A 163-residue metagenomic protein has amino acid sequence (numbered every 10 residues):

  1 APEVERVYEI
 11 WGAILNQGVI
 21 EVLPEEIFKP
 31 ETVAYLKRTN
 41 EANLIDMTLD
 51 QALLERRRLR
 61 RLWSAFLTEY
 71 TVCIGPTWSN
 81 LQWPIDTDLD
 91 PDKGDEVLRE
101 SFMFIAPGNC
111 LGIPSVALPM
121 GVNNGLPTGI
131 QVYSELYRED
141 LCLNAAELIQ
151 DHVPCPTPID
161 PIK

Functional and structural regions predicted by a protein language model:
A1-I10, N43-I45: Gly/Ser-rich, acidic/histidine-flanked active-site/gating loops
G12-R61, P114-P127: Short helix-loop capping/hinge segments that flank enzyme active sites or metal/cofactor-binding pockets
D50, N109-K163: Structural helix-boundary/capping segments
L62, D95-L118: Small-aliphatic-rich amphipathic alpha-helix that forms the alpha element of a beta-alpha
Y70: An anion/phosphate-binding loop that grips the pyrophosphate of nucleotide cofactors and donors
Q82-F102: Short, surface-exposed loop/helix-turn segments at secondary-structure junctions that function as lids/hinges flanking
